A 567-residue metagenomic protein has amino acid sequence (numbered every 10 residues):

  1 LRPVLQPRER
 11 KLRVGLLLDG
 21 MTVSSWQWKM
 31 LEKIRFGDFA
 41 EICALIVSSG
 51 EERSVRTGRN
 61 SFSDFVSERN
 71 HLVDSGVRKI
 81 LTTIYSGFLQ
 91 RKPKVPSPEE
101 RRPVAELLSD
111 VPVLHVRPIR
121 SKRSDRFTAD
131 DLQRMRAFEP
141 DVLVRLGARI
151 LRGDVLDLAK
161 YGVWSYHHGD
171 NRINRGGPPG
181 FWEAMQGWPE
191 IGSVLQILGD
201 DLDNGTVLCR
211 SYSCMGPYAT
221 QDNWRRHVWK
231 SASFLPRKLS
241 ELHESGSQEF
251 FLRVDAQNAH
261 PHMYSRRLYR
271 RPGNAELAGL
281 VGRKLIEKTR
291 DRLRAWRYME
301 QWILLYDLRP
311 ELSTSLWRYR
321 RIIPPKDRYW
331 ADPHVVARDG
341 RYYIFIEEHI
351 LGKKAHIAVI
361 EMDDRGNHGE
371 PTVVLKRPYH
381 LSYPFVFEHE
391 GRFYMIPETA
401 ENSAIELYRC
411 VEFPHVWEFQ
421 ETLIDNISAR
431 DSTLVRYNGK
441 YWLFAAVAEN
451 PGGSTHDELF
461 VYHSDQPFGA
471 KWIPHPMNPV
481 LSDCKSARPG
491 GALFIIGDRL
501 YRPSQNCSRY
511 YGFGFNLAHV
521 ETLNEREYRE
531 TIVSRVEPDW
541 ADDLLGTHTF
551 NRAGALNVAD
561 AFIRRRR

Functional and structural regions predicted by a protein language model:
L1-L381, F385-Y394, E406-R409, E421 (+4 more regions): One-carbon transfer enzymes
S315, N367-E370, V416-Q420, I473-P476 (+1 more regions): Trp- and S/T/G-rich repeat-edge/linker motifs of beta-rich repeat architectures
I346-E348, P397-E398, A445-V447, S504-N506 (+1 more regions): Recurrent small/Gly-Pro-centered beta-turn motifs in extracellular repeat architectures
H349-K353, A400-S403, A448-G452, C507-Y510: Short glycine/acidic-enriched loop and turn motifs that connect beta-strands
C410-P414, S464-A470, H519-E530: Short loop/turn segments immediately following beta-strands, especially the blade-tip and inter-blade linker loops
Q420-I495: Aromatic-anchored, glycine/proline-accented short structural segments that stabilize local strand-turns or short
P476-A492, R526-F550: Conserved blade-ending motifs and adjacent loop-strand segments that build the rim/top face of beta-propeller domains
G514-L523, A541-R567: Blade-level signature of beta-propeller repeat domains, shared across WD40, Kelch, NHL, RCC1 and BNR/Asp-box propellers
